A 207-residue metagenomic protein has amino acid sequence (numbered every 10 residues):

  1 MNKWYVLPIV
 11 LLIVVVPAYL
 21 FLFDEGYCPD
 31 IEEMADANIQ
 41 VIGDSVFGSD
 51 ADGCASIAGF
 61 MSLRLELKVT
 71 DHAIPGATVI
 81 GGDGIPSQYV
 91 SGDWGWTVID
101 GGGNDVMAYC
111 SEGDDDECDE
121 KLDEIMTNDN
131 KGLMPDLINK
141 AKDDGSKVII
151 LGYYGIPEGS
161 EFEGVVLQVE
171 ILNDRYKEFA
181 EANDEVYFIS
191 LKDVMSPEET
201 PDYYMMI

Functional and structural regions predicted by a protein language model:
M1-I13: N-terminal Sec-pathway targeting helices
L12-F21: Hydrophobic alpha-helical membrane-insertion segments, chiefly the h-region of N-terminal signal peptides
L22-P75, S87-D93: Serine-esterase "nucleophile elbow" of acetyl-processing enzymes
V41, I99, I150-L151: Structural beta-sheet core signal
S45-S49, L65, I74-I80, G102-A108 (+2 more regions): Solvent-exposed loop/turn segments at secondary-structure junctions within structured extracellular/periplasmic domains
G81-N128, Y154-E158: Oxyanion-hole/transition-state-stabilizing segment in secreted/luminal serine hydrolases and related acyltransferases
D143-K147: A short helix->loop->beta-strand "cap" motif at the edges of active sites that frequently abuts
Y154-I207: Catalytic His-Asp segment of secreted/periplasmic serine-dependent ester chemistry enzymes
